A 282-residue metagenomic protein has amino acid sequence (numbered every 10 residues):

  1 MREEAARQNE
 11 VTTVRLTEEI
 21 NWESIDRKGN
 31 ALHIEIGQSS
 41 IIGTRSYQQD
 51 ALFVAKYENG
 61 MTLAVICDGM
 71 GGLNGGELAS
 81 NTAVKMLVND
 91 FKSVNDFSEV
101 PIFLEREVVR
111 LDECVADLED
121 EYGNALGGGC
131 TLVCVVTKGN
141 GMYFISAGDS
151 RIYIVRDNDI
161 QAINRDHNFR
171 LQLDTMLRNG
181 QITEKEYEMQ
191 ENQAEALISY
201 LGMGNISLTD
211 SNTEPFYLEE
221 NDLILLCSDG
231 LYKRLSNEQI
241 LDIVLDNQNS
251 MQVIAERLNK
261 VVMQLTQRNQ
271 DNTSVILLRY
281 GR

Functional and structural regions predicted by a protein language model:
M1-R282: PP2C/PPM-type serine/threonine phosphatase catalytic domain
